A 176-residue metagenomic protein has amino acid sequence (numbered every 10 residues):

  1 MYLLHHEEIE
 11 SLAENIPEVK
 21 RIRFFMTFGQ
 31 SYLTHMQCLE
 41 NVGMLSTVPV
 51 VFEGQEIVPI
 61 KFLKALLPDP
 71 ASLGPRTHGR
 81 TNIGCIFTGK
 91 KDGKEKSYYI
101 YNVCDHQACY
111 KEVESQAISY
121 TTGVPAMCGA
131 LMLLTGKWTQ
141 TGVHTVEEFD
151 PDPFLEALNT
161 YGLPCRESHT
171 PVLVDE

Functional and structural regions predicted by a protein language model:
M1-E176: C-terminal catalytic/substrate-binding lobe primarily of soluble NAD(P)-dependent oxidoreductases
